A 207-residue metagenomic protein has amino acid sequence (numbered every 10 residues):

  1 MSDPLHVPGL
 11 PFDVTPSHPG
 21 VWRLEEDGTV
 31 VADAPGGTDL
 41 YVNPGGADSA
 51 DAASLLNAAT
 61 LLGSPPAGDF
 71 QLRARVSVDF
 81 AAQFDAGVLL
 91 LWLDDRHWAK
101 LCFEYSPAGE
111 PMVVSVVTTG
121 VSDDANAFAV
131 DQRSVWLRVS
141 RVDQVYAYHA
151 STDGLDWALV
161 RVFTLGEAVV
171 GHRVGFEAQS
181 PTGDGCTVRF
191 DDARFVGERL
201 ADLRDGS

Functional and structural regions predicted by a protein language model:
M1-S207: Extracellular glycan-recognition regions
